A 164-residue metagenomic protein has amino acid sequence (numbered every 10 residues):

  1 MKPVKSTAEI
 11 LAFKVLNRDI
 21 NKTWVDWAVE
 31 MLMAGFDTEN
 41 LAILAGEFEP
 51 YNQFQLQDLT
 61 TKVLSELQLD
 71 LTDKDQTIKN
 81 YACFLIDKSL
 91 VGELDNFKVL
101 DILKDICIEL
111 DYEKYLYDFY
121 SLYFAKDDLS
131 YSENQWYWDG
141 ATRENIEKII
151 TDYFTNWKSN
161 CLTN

Functional and structural regions predicted by a protein language model:
M1-N164: Acidic, Ser/Pro/Thr-rich low-complexity regulatory regions and the short amphipathic helical interaction modules they
